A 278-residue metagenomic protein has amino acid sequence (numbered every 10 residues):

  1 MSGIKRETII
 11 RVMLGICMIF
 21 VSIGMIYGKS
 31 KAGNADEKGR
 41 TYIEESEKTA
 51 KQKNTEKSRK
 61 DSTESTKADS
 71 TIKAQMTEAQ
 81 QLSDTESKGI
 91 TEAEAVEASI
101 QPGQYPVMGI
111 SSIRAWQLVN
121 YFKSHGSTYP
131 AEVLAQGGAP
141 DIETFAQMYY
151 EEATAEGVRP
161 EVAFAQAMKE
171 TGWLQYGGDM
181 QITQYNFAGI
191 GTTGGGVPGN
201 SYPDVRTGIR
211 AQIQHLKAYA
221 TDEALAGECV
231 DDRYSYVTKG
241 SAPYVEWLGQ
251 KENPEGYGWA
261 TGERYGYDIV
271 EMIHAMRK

Functional and structural regions predicted by a protein language model:
S2-V162, K169-K278: Catalytic cores of secreted/periplasmic lytic hydrolases that degrade extracellular macromolecules
